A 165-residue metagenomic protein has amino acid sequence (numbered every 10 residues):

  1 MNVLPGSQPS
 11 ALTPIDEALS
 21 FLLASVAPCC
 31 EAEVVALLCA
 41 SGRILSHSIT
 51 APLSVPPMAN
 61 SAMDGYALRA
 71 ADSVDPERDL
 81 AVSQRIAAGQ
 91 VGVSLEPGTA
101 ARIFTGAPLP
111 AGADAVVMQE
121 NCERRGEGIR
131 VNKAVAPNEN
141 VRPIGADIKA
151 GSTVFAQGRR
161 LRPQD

Functional and structural regions predicted by a protein language model:
M1-E77, P143: Short, low-complexity N-terminal leaders and the immediately following helix N-cap/first helix
N2-S10, A67-D165: Short, glycine/charged-enriched hinge/interface segments at domain edges or termini
